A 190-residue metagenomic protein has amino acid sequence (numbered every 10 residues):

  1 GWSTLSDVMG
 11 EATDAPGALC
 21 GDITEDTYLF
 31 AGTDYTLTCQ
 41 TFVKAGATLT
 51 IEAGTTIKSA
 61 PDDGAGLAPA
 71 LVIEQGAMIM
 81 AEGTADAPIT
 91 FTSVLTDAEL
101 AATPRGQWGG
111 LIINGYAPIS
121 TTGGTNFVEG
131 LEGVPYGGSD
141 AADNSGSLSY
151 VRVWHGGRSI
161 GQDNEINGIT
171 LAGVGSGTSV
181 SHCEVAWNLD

Functional and structural regions predicted by a protein language model:
G1-D190: Beta-strand/loop edge motif enriched in small/polar residues
